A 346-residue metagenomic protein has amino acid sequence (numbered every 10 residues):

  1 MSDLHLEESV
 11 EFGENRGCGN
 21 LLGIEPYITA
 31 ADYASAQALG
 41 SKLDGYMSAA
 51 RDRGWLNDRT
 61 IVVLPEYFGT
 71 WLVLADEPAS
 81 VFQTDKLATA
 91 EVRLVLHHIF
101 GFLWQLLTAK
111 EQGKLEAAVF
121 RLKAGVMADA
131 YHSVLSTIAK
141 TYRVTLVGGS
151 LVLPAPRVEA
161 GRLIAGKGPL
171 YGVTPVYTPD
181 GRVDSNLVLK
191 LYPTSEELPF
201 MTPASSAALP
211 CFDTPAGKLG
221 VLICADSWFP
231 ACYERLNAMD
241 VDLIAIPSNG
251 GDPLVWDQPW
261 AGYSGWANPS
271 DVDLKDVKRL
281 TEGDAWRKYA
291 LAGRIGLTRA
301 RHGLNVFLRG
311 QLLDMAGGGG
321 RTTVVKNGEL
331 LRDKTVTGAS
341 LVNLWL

Functional and structural regions predicted by a protein language model:
S2-N57: N-terminal glycine-/serine-/threonine-rich phosphate-binding loop
N15-A36, L187-K190, G217-D226, A245: Active-site-proximal beta-strand elements of phosphoester/diester hydrolases
A31-A38, L74-D85, T89, V158-G166 (+1 more regions): Short, flexible/disordered intra-domain loops and linkers
S35-A49, R93-G101, F120-S133, S264-G293: Well-ordered, non-membrane alpha-helical segments in soluble/globular domains
A49-Y177: Cys-nucleophile CN-hydrolase/nitrilase-fold catalytic domain and related Cys-dependent amidase chemistry that acts on
G69, E159-R162, G166-N186, R301-G303 (+1 more regions): Short, glycine-anchored, charge-dense loop/turn motifs used at functional sites
H132-S133, V152-M239, L243, P253-Y263 (+2 more regions): Active-site catalytic loop in hydrolytic enzyme cores
S133-V147, C224-V342: CN hydrolase (nitrilase-like) catalytic-core segments centered on the catalytic cysteine and neighboring Lys/Glu
